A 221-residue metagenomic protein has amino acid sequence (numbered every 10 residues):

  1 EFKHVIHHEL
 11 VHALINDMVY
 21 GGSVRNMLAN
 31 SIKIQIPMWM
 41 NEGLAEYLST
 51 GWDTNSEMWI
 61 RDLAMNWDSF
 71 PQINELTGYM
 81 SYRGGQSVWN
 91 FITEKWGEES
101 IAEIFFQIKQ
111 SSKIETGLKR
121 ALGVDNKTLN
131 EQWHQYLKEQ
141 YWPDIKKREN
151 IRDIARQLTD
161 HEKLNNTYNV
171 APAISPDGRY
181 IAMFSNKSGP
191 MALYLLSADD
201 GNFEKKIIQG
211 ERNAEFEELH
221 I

Functional and structural regions predicted by a protein language model:
E1-D160: Acidic/His/Gly-enriched intrinsically disordered linker/tail segments that often contain short helix/coil "MoRF-like"
G21, D53, G189, G201 (+1 more regions): Surface-exposed, flexible loop/turn segments at secondary-structure boundaries
P143-Y168, L196-I221: Multi-bladed beta-propeller domains
Y168-V170, G189: Beta-rich catalytic cores
A173-S175: Conserved beta-strand position repeated across blades of beta-propeller domains
D177-R179: Short coil/turn segments that connect the beta-strands within blades of beta-propeller domains
A182-S188, S197: Beta-strand C-termini and the immediately following turn/loop, strongest in propeller blades
A192-Y194: A short loop-to-beta-strand structural motif that recurs across blades of beta-propeller domains
